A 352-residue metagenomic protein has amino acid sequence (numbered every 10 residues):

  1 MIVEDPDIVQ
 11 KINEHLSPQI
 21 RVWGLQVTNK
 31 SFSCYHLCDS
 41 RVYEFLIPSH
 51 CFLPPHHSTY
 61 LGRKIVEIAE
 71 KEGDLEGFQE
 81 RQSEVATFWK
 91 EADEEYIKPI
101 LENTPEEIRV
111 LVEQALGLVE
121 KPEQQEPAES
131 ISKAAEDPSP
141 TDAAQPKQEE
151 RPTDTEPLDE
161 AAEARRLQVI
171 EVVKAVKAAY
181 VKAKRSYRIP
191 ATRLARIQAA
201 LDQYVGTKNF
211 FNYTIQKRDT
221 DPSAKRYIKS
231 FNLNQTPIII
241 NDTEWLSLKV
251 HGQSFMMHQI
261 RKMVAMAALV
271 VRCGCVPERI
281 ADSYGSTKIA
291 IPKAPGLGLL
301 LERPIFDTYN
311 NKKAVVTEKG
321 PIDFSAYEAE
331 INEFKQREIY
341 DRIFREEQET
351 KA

Functional and structural regions predicted by a protein language model:
M1-A352: Structured-RNA-binding interfaces characteristic of tRNA pseudouridine synthases
